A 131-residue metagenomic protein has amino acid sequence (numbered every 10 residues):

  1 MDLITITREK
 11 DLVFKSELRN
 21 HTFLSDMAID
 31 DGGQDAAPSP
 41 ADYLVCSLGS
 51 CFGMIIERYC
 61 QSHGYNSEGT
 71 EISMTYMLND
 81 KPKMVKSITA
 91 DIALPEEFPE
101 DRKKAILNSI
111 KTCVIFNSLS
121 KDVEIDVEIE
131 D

Functional and structural regions predicted by a protein language model:
M1-C46, M54-D131: Extended beta-strand/beta-hairpin segments
